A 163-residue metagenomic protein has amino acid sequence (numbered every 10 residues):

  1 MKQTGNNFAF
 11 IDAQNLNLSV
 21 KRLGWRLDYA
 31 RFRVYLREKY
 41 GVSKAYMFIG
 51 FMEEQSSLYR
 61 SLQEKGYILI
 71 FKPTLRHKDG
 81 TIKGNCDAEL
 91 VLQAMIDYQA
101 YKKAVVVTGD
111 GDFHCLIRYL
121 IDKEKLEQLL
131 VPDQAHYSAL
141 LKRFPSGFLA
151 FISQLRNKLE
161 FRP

Functional and structural regions predicted by a protein language model:
M1-P163: Terminal and domain-boundary accessory regions
